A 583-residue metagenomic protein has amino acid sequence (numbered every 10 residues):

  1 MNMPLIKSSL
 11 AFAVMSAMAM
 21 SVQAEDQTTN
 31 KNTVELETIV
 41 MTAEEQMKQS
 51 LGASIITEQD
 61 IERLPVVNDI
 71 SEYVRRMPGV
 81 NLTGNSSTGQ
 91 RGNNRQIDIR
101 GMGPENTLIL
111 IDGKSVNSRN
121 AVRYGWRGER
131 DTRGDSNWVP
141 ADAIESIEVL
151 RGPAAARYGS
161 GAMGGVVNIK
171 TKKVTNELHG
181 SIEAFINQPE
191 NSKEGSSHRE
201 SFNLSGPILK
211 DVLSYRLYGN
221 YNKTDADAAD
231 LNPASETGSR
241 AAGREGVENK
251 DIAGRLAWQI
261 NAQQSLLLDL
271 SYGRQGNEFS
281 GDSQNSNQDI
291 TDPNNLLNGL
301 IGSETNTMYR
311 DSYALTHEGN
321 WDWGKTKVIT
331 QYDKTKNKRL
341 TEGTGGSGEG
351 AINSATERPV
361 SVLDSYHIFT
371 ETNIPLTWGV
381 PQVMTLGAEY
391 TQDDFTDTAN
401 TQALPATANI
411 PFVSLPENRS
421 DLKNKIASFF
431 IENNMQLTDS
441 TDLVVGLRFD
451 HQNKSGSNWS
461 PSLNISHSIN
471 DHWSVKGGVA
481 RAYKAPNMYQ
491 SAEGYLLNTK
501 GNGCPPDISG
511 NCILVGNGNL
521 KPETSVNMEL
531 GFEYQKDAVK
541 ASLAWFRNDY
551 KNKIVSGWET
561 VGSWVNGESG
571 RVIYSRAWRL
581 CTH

Functional and structural regions predicted by a protein language model:
E35-V67, Q96, V122-G128: N-terminal periplasmic "start-of-domain" segments of outer-membrane beta-barrel proteins
I70-Y73, R95-D98, L110, G134-N137 (+3 more regions): N-terminal periplasmic accessory domains that precede and gate Gram-negative outer-membrane beta-barrel machines
S71-S118: Extracytoplasmic beta-strand/coil segments of soluble accessory domains associated with Gram-negative outer-membrane
V116-R151: Short acidic/polar hinge/loop motifs at secondary-structure boundaries that mediate gating or recognition
T175-L300, N552: Periplasmic-side early beta-strands and strand-to-turn transitions of outer-membrane beta-barrels
A184-E190, K210, Y221-D225, Y272-G276 (+9 more regions): Transmembrane beta-strands of outer-membrane beta-barrel pores
A257-Q275, I301-S457, S468: Face-selective signature of the C-terminal outer-membrane beta-barrel domain
P293-S312, T316-H317, N418-N424, S468 (+3 more regions): Outer-membrane beta-barrel signature, preferentially recognizing the C-terminal barrel domain of Gram-negative
